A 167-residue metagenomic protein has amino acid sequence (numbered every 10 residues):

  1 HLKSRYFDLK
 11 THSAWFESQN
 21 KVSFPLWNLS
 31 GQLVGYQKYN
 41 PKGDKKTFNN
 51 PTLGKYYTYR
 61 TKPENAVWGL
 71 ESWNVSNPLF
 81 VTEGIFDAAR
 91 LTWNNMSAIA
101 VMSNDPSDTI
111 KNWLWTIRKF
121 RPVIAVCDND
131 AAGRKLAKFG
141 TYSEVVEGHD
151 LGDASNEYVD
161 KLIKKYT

Functional and structural regions predicted by a protein language model:
L2-R121: Phosphate-handling DNA/RNA-contact segment within nucleic-acid enzymes
N95-I99, G140-V146: Active-site regions of enzymes building and remodeling cell-envelope glycoconjugates
S103, S143-S155: A generic structural motif
N104-D108, C127-L136, D150: Acidic, metal-coordinating catalytic cores used for nucleic-acid/nucleotide bond scission and strand-transfer chemistry
W113, G133-Y142: Short, aromatic/basic amphipathic alpha-helical patches
W113-R118, G152-T167: Short, surface-exposed amphipathic charged segments that create phosphate/polyanion-binding patches used for binding
